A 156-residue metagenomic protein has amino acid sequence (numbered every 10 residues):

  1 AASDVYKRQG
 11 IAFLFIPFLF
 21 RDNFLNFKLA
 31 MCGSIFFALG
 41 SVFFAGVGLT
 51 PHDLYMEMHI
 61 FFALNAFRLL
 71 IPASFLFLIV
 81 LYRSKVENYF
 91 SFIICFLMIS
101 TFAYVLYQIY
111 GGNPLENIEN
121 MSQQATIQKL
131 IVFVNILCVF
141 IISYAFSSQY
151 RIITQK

Functional and structural regions predicted by a protein language model:
A1-Y6: Short, small-residue-biased leader/transition segments that mark boundaries at the very start of proteins
R8, F61-P72, I127-V134: Membrane-embedded alpha-helical segments of multi-pass membrane proteins, especially the transmembrane helices
R8-F24, I142-I152: Transmembrane alpha-helical segments in integral membrane proteins
F15-S41: Cytoplasmic juxtamembrane regions at transmembrane-helix boundaries
F24-M31, T50, L54-F61, K85-V86 (+1 more regions): Juxtamembrane loop-transmembrane helix junctions in multi-pass integral membrane proteins, especially the extracellular
M31-F43, F92-F102: Transmembrane alpha-helical segments of multi-pass membrane proteins
F37-Y82: Membrane-proximal helix-loop-helix units in multi-pass membrane proteins
L78-K156: Terminal transmembrane helical module of multi-pass membrane proteins
